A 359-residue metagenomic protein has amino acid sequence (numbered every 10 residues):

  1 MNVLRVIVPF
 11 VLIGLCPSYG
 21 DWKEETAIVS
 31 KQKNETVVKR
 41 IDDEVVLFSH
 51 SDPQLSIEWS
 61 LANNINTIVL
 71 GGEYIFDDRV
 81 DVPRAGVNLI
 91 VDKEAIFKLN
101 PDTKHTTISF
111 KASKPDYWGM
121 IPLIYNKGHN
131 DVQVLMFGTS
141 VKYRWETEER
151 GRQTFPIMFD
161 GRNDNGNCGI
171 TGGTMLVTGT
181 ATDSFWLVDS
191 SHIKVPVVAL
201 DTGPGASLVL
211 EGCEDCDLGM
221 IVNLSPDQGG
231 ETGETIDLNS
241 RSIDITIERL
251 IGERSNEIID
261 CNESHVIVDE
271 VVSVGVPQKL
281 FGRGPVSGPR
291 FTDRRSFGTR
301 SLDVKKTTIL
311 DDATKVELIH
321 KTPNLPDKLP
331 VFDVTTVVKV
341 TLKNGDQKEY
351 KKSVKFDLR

Functional and structural regions predicted by a protein language model:
M1-G20: Classical Sec-dependent N-terminal signal peptides that target proteins to the secretory pathway
D21-S30, T36, R295-T314: Glycine-rich, low-complexity segments
D21-S56: Right-handed parallel beta-helix/beta-solenoid
T36-R40, T308, T336-V340, E349-K351: Short linear proline/tyrosine/threonine-rich motifs used for host-factor recruitment and membrane trafficking/assembly
Q54, N66-I121, G138-V141, M175 (+1 more regions): N-terminal extracellular ligand-recognition/capping segment immediately after the signal peptide
N88-D92, H105-W118, V132-F137, N165-G173 (+8 more regions): All-beta strand scaffolds that present successive hydrophobic residues in beta-strands
K104-Y125, Q133, W145-N163, T178-W186 (+7 more regions): Extracellular beta-strand/beta-solenoid scaffold signature
K352-L358: Short, low-complexity, Pro/Ser/Thr/Gly-rich segments in the mature regions of secreted, periplasmic
